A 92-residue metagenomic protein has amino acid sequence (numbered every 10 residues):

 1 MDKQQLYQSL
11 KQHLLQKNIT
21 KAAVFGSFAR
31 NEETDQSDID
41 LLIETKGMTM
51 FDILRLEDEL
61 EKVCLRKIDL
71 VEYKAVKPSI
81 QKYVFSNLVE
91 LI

Functional and structural regions predicted by a protein language model:
M1-A23, A29-D35, T45-I92: Catalytic core of pol beta-like nucleotidyltransferases
D40-I43: Short beta-strand->loop micro-motif that forms the acidic, two-metal-ion catalytic signature in nucleotide-processing
